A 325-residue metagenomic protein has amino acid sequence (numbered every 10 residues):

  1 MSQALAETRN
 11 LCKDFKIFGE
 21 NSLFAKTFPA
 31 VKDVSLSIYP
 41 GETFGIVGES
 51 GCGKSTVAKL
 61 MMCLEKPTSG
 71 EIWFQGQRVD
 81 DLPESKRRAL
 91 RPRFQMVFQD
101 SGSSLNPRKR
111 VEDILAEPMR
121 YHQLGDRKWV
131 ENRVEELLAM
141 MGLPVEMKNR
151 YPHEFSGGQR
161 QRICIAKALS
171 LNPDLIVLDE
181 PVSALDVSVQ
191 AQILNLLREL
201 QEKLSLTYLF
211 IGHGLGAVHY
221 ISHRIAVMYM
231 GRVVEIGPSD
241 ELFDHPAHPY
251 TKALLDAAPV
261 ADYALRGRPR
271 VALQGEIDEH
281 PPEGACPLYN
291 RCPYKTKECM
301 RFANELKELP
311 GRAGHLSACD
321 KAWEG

Functional and structural regions predicted by a protein language model:
E20-S22, P238-G325: Charged, flexible cofactor/metal-binding loops and thiol motifs
M62: Helix-to-loop junction immediately C-terminal to a conserved catalytic motif
G70-R78: Conserved ABC transporter NBD signature motif
R78, W129-E146, L255-D256: Conserved ABC ATPase "signature" region
Y151-F155, Q159: Conserved ABC ATPase signature
S170-D174: A short, proline-enriched helix->beta-strand linker immediately N-terminal to the Walker B motif in ABC-type P-loop
V177, P181-L185, V189-R266: P-loop NTP-binding/switch modules centered on Walker-like glycine-rich loops
